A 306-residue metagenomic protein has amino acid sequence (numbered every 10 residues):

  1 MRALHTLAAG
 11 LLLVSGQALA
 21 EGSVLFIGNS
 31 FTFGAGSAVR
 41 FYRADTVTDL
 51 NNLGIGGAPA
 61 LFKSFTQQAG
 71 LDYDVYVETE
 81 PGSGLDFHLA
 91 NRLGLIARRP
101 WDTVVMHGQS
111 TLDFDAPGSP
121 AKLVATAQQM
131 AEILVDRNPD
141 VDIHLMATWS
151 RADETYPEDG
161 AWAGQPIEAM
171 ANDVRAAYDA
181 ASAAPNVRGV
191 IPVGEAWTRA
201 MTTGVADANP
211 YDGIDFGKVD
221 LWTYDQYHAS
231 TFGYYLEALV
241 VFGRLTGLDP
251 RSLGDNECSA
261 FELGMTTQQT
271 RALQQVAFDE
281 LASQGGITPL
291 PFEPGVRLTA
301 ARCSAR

Functional and structural regions predicted by a protein language model:
R2-A9: Sec-dependent signal peptide recognition, specifically the positively charged N-region followed immediately by
S15-Q17: N-terminal signal peptide c-region/cleavage motif recognized by signal peptidases
A20-N52, Q284-G286, F292-A305: N-terminal module-boundary/linker segments of secreted carbohydrate-active enzymes
F26, L53, G57-S64, K122-Q129 (+8 more regions): Extracytoplasmic/secreted proteins, especially bacterial periplasmic and envelope-associated proteins
G34-A127: Conserved SGNH/GDSL esterase-like catalytic core that processes O-acyl groups on lipids and polysaccharides
L95-T231, G243, S252: Alpha-helical cap/lid subdomain in secreted, periplasmic, or secretory-pathway luminal O-acyl-processing enzymes
Y211-R306: Conserved catalytic region of serine esterases and O-acyltransferases that act on ester linkages in lipids
